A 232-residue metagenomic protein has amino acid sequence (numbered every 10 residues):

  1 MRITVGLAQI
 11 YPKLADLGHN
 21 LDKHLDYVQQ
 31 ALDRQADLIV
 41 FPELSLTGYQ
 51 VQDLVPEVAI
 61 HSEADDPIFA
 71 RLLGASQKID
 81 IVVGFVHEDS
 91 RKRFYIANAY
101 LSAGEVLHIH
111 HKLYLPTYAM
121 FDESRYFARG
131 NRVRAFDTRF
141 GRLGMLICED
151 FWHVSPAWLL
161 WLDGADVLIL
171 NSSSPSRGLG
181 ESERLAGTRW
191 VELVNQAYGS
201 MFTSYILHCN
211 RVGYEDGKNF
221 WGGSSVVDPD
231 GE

Functional and structural regions predicted by a protein language model:
M1-L38, I169: N-terminal active-site segment of His-dependent metallophosphoesterases
R2-L14, A97, I109, A135 (+2 more regions): Active-site-proximal beta-strand elements of phosphoester/diester hydrolases
N20, A31-E57, V82-V83, D150 (+3 more regions): Active-site beta-strand/loop signature of hydrolases that rely on acidic residues for catalysis
A64-V82, C148, W152-E232: CN hydrolase (nitrilase-like) catalytic-core segments centered on the catalytic cysteine and neighboring Lys/Glu
V83-F85, I96-Y100, R134, S224-V226: Short beta-strand scaffold segments in enzyme catalytic cores
E88-S90, G213-Y214: Short glycine/acidic-enriched loop and turn motifs that connect beta-strands
L101-L107, V227-E232: Short, glycine-anchored, charge-dense loop/turn motifs used at functional sites
K112-Y126: A short, polar/charged loop-to-alpha-helix boundary motif
